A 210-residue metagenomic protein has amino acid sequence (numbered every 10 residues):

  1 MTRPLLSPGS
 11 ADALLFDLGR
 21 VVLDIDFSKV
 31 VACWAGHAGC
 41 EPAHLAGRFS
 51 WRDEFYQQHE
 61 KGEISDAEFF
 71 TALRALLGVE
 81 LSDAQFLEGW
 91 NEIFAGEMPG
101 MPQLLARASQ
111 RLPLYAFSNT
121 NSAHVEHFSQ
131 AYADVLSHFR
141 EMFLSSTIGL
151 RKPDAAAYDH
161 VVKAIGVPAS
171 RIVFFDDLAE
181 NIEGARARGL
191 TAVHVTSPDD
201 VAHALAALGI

Functional and structural regions predicted by a protein language model:
M1-A11, F16, N121-S122, E126-I210: Asp-based, Mg2+/Mn2+-dependent phosphohydrolase catalytic module
R3-Q103, Q110, N121, V125: N-terminal helical cap/lid subdomain that shapes the substrate entry/recognition surface in HAD-like hydrolases
D17-R20, G62, A108, A116 (+2 more regions): Generic structural signal for small/hydrophobic residues in well-ordered secondary structure, especially within
G36, A75, V79, R107-Q110 (+4 more regions): Secondary-structure boundary motif
Q110-R111, H138: Structured helix-beta-strand junction loops
P113-Y115, T191: Proline-centered loop/turn at the N-terminus of a beta-strand
